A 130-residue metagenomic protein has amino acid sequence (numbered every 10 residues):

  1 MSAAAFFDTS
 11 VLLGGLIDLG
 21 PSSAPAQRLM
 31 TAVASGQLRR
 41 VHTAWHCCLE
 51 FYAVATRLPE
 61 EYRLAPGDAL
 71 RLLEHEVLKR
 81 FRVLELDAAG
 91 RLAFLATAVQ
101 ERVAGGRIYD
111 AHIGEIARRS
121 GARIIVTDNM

Functional and structural regions predicted by a protein language model:
M1-T43, L58-R71: Short, well-structured N-terminal submotif of metal-dependent ribonuclease cores
T9, W45-V54: Short, conserved active-site loops that position catalytic residues or coordinate cofactors/metal ions across diverse
A32-G36, E76, T97, E101: Hydrophobic helix-cap positions at the C-terminus of alpha-helices in RecA-like/P-loop ATPase nucleotide-binding cores
W45, N129-M130: Short secondary-structure boundary segments
Y52-L84, A88-A93: Active-site-proximal, substrate-binding regions of enzyme catalytic domains and RNA-binding/basic surfaces
R82-D128: Active-site neighborhoods of divalent-metal-dependent phosphate/nucleic-acid chemistry enzymes
